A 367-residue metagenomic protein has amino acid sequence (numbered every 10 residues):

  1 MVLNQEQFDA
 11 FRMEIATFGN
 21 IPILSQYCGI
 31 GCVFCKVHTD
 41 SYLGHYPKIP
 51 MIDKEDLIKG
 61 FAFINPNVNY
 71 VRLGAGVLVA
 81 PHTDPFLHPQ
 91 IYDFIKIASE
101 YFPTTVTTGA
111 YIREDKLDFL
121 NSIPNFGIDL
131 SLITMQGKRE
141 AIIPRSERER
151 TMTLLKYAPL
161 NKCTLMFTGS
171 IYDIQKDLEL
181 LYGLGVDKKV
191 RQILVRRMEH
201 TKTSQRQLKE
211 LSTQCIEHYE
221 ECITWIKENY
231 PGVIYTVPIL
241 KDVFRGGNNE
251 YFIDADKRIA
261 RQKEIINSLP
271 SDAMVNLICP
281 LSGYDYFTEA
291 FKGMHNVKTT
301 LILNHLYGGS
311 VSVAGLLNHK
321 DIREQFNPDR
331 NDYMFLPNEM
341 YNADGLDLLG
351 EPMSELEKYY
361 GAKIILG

Functional and structural regions predicted by a protein language model:
M1-F11, G246-G367: Radical SAM enzyme core and accessory elements
Q5-D56: Canonical Radical SAM [4Fe-4S] cluster-binding loop centered on the CxxxCxxC motif and its immediate flanking residues
T39-D56, I64-E114, P124-T151, L160-G169 (+1 more regions): Core AdoMet radical
P50-G60, L87-D93, P144-T153, I174-Y182 (+4 more regions): Well-ordered, non-membrane alpha-helical segments in soluble/globular domains
D53-P66, I112-P124, M152, L178-K189 (+1 more regions): Short amphipathic alpha-helices and their capping/turn segments at secondary-structure boundaries
T107-Y111, F167-T168, V237-L240, L277-Y284 (+1 more regions): Structural motif
M135-G137, L154-L181, I193-S212, D242 (+2 more regions): Conserved strand-turn element in the central/C-terminal portion of the radical SAM core barrel that lines
Q205-A260: Helix-enriched interaction subdomains in cytosolic or periplasmic regions, typified by TIR/SEFIR signaling/NADase cores
